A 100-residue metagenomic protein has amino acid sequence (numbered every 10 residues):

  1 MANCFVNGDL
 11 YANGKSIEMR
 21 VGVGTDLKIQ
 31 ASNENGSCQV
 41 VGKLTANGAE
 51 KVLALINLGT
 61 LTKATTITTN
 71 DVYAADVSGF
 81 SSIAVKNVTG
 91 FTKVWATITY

Functional and structural regions predicted by a protein language model:
F5, Y11-G22, L58-Y100: Beta-sandwich interaction modules
V23-N33: A short beta-strand element within beta-rich, extracytoplasmic domains of secreted/secretory-pathway proteins
S32-S37, V88-F91: Short proline/glycine-enriched turn/loop motifs at strand-loop junctions of beta-rich domains
N35-I56, W95-T99: Short, surface-exposed beta-strand/strand-loop-strand elements in extracellular ectodomains
